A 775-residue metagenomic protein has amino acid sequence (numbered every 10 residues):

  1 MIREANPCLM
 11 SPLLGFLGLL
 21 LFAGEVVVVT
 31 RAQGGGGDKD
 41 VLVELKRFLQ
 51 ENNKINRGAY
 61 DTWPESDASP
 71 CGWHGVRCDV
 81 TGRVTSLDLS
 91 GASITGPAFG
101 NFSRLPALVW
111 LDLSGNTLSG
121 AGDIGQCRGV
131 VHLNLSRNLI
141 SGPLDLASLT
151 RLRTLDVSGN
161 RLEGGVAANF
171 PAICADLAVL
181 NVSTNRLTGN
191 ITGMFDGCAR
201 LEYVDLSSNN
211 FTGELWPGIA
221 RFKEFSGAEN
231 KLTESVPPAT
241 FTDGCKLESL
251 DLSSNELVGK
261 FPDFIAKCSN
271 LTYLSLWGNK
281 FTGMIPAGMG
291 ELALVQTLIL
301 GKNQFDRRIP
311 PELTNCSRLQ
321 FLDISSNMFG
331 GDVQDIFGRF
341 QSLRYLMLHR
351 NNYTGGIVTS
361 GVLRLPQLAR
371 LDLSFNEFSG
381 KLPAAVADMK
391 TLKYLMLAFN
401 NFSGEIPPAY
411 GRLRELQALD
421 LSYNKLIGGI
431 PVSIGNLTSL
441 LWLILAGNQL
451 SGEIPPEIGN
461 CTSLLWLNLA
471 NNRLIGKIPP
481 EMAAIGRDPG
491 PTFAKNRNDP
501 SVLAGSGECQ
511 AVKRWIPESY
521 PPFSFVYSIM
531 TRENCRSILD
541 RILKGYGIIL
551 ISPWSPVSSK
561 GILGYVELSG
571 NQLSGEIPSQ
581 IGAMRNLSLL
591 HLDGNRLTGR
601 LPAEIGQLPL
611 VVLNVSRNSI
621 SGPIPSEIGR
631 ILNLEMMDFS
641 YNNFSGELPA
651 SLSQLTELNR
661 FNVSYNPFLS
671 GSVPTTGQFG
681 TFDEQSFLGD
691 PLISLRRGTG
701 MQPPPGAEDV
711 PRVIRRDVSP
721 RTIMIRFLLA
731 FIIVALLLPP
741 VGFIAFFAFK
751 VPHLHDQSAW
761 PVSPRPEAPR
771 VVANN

Functional and structural regions predicted by a protein language model:
I2-P7, D717-T722: Short, Lys/Arg-rich N-terminal segment immediately upstream of the first membrane anchor
I2-R3, L9-G75, V80, D323 (+3 more regions): Surface-exposed cap/linker segments adjacent to membranes
E44-K46, E51, R721-L729, I733-N775: Membrane-proximal cytoplasmic juxtamembrane segment of single-pass receptors with intracellular kinase/kinase-homology
G72-H74, R83, K246, I562: Residue-level marker for the onset of beta-strands and adjacent loop->beta junctions in well-ordered domains
V76, G82-S90: Short, aliphatic-rich beta-strand segments
G96-I693, G698: Change "centered on extracellular leucine-rich repeats
T699-A707: Short, surface-exposed amphipathic charged segments that create phosphate/polyanion-binding patches used for binding
E708-P720: Juxtamembrane low-complexity tails/linkers enriched in Ser/Thr-Pro and polybasic
